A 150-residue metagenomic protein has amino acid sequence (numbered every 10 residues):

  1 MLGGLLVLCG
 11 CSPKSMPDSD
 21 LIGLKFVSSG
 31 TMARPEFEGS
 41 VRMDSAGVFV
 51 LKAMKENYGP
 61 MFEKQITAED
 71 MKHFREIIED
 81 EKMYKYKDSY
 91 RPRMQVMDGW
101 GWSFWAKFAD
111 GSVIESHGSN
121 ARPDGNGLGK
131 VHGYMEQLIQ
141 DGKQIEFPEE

Functional and structural regions predicted by a protein language model:
M1-C9: Sec-dependent bacterial lipoprotein signal peptides
C11-T31, I77, Y84-E150: Short, well-ordered, aromatic-rich surface patches in folded extracellular/luminal domains
T31-N57: Post-signal-peptide N-terminal segment of Sec-exported extracytoplasmic proteins
E36, G59, D88-R91: N-terminal post-signal-peptidase region of extra-cytosolic proteins
E38-R42, F62-I66, G111-R122: Short amphipathic beta-strand/extended segments with alternating polar/hydrophobic composition
R42-V48, P60, D70-M71, P123-N126 (+1 more regions): Short, low-complexity, polar/charged sequence segments that are solvent-exposed and flexible
V50-Y86: A short-motif feature that recognizes glycine-rich, charge-decorated loops that bind or process nucleotide phosphates
